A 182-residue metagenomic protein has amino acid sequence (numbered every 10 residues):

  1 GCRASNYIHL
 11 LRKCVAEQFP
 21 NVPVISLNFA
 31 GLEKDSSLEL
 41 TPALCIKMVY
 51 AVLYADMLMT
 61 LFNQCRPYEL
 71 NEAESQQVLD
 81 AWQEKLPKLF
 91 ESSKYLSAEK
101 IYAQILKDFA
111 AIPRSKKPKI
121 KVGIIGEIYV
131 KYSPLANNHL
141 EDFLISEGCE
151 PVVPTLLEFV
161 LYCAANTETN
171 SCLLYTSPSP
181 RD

Functional and structural regions predicted by a protein language model:
G1-S177, R181: An N-terminal assembly and electron-transfer interface module characteristic of large anaerobic redox and radical
